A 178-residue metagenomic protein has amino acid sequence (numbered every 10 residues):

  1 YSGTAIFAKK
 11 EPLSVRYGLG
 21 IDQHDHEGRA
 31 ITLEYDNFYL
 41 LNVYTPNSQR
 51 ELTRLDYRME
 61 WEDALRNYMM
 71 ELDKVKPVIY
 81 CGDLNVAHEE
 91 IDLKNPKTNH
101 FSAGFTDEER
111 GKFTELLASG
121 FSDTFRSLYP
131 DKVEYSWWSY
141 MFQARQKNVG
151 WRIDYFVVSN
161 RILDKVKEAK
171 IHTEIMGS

Functional and structural regions predicted by a protein language model:
Y1-S48: Structured beta-strand-rich core segments of catalytic domains in phosphoester-bond hydrolases
S14-D22, E90-S178: Metal-dependent phosphoester-hydrolase catalytic domains
G20-I21, P46-E62, K97-S102: Surface-exposed cleft-lining segments at the edges of enzyme active sites
D36, V75-K76, S119-G120: Structured helix-beta-strand junction loops
L40, M69-E90, T124, V157: Active-site beta-strand/loop signature of hydrolases that rely on acidic residues for catalysis
Y44-P46, N85-A87, Y129-P130: Catalytic metal-binding/acid-base residues of hydrolase active sites
L55-V75: A long, amphipathic alpha-helix that forms part of the scaffold/cap immediately adjacent to metal-dependent active
W61, L65, Y80, E109-K112: Amphipathic alpha-helical interface surfaces
